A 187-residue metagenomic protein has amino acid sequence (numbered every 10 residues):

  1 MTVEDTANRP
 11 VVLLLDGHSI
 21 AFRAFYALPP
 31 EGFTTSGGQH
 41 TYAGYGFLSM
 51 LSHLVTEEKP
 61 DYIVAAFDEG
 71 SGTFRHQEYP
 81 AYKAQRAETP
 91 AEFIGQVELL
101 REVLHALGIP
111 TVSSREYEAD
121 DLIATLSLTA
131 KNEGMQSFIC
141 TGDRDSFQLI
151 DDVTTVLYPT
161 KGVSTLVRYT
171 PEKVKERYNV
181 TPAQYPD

Functional and structural regions predicted by a protein language model:
M1-V64, D68, F74-H76: Non-catalytic, usually N-terminal nucleic-acid engagement modules in DNA/RNA processing proteins
T2-N8, F33-T34, A84-D187: Extended two-metal-dependent nuclease catalytic cores across DNA- and RNA-processing enzymes
A24-A27, R75-P80, L149-T154, T170: Short acidic, glycine/serine/threonine-rich loops at helix termini
F25, G46, D61, E78-A81 (+3 more regions): Intrinsically disordered, low-complexity N-terminal regions enriched in serine/proline/glycine with scattered basic
A27-P30, S52, Y79, A84-A87 (+1 more regions): Short linear sequence elements within intrinsically disordered, low-complexity coil regions
